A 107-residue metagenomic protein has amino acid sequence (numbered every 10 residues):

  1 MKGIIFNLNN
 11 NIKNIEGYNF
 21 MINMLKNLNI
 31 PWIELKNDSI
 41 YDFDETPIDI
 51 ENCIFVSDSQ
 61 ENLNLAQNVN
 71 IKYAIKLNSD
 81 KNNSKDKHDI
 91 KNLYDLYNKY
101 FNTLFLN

Functional and structural regions predicted by a protein language model:
M1-I54, S59-N107: Asp-based, Mg2+/Mn2+-dependent phosphohydrolase catalytic module
